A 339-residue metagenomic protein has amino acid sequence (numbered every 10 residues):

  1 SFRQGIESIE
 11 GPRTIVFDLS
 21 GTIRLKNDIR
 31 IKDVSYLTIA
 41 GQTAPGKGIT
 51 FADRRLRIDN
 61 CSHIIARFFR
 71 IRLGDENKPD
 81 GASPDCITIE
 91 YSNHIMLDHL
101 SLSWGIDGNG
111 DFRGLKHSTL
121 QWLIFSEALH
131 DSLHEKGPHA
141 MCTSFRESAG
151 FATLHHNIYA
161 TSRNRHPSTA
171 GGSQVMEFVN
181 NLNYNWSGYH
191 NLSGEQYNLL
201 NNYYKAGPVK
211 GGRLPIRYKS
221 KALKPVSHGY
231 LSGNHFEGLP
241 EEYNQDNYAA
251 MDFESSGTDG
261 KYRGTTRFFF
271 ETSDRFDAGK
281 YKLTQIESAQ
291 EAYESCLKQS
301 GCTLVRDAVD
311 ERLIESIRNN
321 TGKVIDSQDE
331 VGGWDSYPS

Functional and structural regions predicted by a protein language model:
S1-R3, T50-C61, S101-L120, N185-N191: Generic detector of contiguous secondary-structure segments
R3-G11, I23-A40, I49-R67, L73-N93 (+1 more regions): Extracellular beta-strand-rich solenoid/capping regions of secreted or surface-exposed proteins that bind or remodel
R13, L19-T22, T43-G46, V209-K210 (+1 more regions): Acidic glycine-/aspartate-rich tracts in secreted/extracellular proteins
D18, D111, S168-A170, L192-S193: A cross-family glycoside hydrolase active-site/sugar-binding cleft signature
R24-L25, N198-L199, Y243: Flexible loop/turn segments at secondary-structure boundaries
Y36, A40-G41, S62-L73, Y91-W104 (+5 more regions): Right-handed parallel beta-helix
R55, C86, N109, D131-S132 (+4 more regions): Structural detector of coil-to-beta-strand junctions
Y204-S339: Long, contiguous C-terminal flanking segments immediately downstream of a protein's structured core
